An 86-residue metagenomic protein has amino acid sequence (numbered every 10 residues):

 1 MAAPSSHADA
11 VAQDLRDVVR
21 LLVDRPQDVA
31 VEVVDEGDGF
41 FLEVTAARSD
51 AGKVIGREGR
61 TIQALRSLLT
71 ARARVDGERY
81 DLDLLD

Functional and structural regions predicted by a protein language model:
M1-A51, A64-D86: RNA-contacting regions in translation and RNA-metabolism proteins, encompassing KH/S1 modules where present
I55-G59: Glycine-centered tight-turn and secondary-structure capping sites
